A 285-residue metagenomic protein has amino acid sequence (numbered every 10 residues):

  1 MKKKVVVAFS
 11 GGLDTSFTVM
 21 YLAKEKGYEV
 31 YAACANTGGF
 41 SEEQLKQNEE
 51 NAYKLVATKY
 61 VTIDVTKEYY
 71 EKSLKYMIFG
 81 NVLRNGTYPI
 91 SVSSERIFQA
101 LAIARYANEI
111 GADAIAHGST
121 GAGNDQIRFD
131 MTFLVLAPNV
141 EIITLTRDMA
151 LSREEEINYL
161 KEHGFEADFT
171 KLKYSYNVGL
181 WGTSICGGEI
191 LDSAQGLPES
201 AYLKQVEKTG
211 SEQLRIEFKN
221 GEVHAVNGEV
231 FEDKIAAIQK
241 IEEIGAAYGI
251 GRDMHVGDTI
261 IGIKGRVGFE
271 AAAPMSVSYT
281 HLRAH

Functional and structural regions predicted by a protein language model:
M1-E166, G188-A201, V206, I241: ATP-dependent adenylation/nucleotidyltransferase module used to activate substrates
T144-M149, I216-N220, G257: Short, structured patches in soluble enzyme cores that scaffold and shape functional sites
F165-K173: Short, surface-exposed acidic
L172, Y176-N220: Flexible inter-domain linker/hinge segments
N177, H255-I263: A glycine-rich phosphate-binding loop feature that marks nucleotide/adenosyl-phosphate handling sites
T209-G251: A conserved active-site cap/scaffold subdomain adjacent to cofactor or substrate pockets
I263-P274: Short glycine/threonine-rich loop-to-helix capping motif typified by GTGT followed within a few residues by an Asp-Pro
T280-H285: Conserved small/polar residues in nucleotide/adenosyl-binding loops
